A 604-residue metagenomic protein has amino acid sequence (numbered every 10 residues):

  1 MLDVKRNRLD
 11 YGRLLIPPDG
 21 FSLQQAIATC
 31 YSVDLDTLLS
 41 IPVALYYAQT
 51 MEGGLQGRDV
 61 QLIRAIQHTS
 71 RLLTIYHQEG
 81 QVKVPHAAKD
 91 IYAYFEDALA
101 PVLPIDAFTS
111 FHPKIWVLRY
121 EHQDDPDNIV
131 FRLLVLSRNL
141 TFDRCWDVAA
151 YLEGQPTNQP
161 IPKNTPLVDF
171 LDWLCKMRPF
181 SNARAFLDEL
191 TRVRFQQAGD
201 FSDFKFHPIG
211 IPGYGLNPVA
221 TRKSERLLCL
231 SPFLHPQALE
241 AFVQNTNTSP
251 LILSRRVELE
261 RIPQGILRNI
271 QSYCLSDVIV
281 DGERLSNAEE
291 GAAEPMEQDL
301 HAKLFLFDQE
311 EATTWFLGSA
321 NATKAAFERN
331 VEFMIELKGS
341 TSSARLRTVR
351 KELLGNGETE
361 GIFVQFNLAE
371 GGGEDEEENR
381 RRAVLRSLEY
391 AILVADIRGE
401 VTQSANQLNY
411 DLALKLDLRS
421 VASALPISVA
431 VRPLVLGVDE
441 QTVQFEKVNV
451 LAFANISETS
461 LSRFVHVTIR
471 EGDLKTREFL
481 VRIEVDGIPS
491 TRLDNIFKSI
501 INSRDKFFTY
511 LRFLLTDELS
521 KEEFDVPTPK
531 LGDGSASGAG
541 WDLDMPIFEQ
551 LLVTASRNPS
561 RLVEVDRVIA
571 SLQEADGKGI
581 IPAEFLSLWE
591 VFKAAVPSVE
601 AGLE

Functional and structural regions predicted by a protein language model:
M1-T314, K324-E604: Terminal interaction modules at protein C-ends
A320-A322: Catalytic grooves of carbohydrate-active enzymes
